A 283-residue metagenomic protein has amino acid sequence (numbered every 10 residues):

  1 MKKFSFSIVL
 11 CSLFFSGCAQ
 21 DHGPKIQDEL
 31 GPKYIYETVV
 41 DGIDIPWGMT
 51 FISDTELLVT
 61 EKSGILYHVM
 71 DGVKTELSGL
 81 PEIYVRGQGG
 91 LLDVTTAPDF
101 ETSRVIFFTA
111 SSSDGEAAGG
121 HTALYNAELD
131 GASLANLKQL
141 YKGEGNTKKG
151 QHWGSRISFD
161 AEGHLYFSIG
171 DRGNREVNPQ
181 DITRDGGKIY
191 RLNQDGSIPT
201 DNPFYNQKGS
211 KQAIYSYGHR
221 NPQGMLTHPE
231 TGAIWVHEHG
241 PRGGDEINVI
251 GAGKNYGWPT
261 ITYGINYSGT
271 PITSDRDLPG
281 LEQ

Functional and structural regions predicted by a protein language model:
K2-V9: Sec-dependent signal peptide recognition, specifically the positively charged N-region followed immediately by
F15-G17: C-terminal motif of bacterial Sec signal peptides marking the signal peptidase cleavage site
D21-R175, G224-T227, G232-G240: Acidic, Gly/Ser/Thr-rich repeat motifs that build Ca2+-stabilized beta-propeller blades
G23-I26, G89-L91, E101, R172-Q283: Beta-propeller domain segments
